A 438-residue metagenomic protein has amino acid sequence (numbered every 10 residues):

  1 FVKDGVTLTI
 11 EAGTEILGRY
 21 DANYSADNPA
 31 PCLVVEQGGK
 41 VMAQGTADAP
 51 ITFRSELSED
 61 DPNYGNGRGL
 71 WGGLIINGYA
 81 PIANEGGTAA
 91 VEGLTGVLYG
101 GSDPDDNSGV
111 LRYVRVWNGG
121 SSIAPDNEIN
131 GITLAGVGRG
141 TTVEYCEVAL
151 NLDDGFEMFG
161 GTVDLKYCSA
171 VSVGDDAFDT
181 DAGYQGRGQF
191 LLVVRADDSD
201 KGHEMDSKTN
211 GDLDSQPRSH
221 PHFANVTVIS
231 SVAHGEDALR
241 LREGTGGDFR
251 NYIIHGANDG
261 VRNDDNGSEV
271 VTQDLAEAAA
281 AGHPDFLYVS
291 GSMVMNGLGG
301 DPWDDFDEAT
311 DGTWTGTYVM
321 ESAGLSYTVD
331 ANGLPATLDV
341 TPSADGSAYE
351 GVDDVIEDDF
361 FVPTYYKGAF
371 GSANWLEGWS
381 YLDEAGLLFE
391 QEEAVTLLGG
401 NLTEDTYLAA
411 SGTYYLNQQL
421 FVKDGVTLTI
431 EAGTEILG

Functional and structural regions predicted by a protein language model:
F1-K3, R19-K40, Q44-T46, P50-D153 (+1 more regions): Extracellular beta-rich repeat passengers
G13: Catalytic domains of riboflavin
